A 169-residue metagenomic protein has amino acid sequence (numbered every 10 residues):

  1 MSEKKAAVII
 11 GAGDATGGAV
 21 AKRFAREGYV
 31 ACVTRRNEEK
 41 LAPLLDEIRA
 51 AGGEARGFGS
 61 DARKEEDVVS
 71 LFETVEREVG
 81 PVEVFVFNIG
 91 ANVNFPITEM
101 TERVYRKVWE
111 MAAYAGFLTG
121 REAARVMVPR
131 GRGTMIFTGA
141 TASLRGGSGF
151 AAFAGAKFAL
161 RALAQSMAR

Functional and structural regions predicted by a protein language model:
K4-A6, G53-E54, P81-V82, M127-A140: Active-site loop of short-chain dehydrogenase/reductase
G13-A15: Conserved glycine-rich cofactor-binding loop
Y29-P43: Conserved glycine-rich Rossmann-like NAD(P)H-binding loop of the short-chain dehydrogenase/reductase
A50-E66: Rossmann-fold cofactor-recognition segment
P96-I97, V104-W109: Substrate-binding pocket helix/loop in short-chain dehydrogenase/reductase
G120-R121, Q165: A short, exposed helix-loop element centered on a Lys and neighboring polar residues
T134-A159, A164-Q165: Catalytic loop of short-chain dehydrogenase/reductase
